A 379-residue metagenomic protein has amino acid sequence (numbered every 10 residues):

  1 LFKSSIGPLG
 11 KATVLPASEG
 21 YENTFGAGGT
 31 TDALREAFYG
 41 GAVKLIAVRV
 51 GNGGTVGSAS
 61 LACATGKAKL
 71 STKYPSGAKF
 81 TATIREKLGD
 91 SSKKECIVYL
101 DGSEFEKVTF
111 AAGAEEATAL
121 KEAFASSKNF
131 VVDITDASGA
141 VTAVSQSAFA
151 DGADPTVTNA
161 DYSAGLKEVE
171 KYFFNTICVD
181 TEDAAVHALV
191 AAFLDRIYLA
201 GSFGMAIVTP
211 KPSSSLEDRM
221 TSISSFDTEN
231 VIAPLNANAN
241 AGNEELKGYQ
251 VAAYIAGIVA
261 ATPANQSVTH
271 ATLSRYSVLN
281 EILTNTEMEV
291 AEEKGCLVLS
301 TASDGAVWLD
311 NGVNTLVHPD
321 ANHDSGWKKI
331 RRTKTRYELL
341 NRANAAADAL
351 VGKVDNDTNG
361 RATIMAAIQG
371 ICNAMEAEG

Functional and structural regions predicted by a protein language model:
L1-V56, L199, S213-E217, T221-G379: Structured, hydrophobic secondary-structure cores that serve as assembly/anchoring elements
K44-V268: Extracellular Cys-Trp
